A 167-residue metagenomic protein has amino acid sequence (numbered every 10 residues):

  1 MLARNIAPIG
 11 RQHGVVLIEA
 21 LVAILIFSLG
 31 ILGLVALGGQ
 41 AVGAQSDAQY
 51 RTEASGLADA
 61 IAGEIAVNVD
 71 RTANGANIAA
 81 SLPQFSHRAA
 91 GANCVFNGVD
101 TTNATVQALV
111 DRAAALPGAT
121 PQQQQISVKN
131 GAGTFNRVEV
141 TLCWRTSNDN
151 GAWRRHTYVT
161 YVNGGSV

Functional and structural regions predicted by a protein language model:
M1-V15: N-terminal leader/signal peptides at the extreme start of proteins
G10-H13, G30, G133, W153-R155: Short, solvent-exposed coil/turn segments
H13-S28: N-terminal signal-anchor/signal peptide hydrophobic helix marking the start of the first transmembrane segment
V22, S46-V167: Flexible, low-complexity segments enriched in proline/glycine/serine and punctuated by aromatic residues
I26-A48: C-terminal juxtamembrane segment of a hydrophobic transmembrane alpha-helix
